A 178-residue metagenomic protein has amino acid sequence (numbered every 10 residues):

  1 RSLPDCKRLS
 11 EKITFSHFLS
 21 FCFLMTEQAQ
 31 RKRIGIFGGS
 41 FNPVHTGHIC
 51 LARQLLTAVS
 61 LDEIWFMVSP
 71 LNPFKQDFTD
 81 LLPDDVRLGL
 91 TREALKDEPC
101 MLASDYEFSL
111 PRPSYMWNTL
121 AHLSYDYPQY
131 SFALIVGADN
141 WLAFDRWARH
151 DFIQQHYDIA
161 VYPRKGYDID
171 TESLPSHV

Functional and structural regions predicted by a protein language model:
S2-I13: Extreme N-terminal basic, low-complexity initiation segments that serve as generic localization/processing leaders
F21-V178: Nucleotidyltransferase catalytic core that binds NTPs
